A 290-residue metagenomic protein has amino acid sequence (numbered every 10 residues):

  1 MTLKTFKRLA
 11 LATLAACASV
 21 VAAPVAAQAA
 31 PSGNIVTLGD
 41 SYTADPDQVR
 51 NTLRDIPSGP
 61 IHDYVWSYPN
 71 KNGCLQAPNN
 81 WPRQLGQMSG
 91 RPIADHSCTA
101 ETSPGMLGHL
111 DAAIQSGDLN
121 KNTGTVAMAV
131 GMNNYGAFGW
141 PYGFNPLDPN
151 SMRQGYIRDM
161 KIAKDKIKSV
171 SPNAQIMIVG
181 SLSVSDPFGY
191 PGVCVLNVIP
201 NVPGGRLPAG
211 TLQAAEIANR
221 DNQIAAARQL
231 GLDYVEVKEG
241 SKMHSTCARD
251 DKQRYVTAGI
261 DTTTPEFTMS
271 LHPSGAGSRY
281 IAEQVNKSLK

Functional and structural regions predicted by a protein language model:
T2-T13: Bacterial N-terminal signal peptides that target proteins for export
A18-A27: C-terminal segment of classical bacterial N-terminal signal peptides
A30-H96: Serine-esterase "nucleophile elbow" of acetyl-processing enzymes
N34-P46, P92-S97, P104, G124-A129 (+4 more regions): Structural recognition of the beta-strand scaffold that forms the well-ordered cores of secreted hydrolase catalytic
G59-N79, L147-G155, V202-I217: A short acidic, glycine-rich active-site loop that binds or catalyzes chemistry on phosphate/adenosine moieties
W81-P92, D159-M177, A214-E236: A structural motif corresponding to the C-terminal end of an alpha-helix and its immediate exit/capping segment
G105-Q154, V184: Oxyanion-hole/transition-state-stabilizing segment in secreted/luminal serine hydrolases and related acyltransferases
V184-K290: Catalytic His-Asp segment of secreted/periplasmic serine-dependent ester chemistry enzymes
